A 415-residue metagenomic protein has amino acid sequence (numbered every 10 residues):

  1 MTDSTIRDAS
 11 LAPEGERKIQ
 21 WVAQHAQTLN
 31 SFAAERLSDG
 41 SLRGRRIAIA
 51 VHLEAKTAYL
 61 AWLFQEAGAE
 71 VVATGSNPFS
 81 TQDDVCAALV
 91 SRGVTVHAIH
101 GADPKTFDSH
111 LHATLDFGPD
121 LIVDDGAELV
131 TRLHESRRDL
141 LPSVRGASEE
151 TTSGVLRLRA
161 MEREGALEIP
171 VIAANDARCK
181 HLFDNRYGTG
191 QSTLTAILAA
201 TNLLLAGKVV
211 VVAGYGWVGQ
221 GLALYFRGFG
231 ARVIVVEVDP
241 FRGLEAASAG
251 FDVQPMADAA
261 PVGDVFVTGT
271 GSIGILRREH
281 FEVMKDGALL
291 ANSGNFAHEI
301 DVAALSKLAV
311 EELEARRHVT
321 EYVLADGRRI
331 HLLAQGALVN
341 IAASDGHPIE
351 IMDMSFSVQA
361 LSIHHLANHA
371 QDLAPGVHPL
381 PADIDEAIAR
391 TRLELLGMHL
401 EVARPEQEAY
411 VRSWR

Functional and structural regions predicted by a protein language model:
T2-L42, A73-T81, C86-K208: Glycine/serine-rich phosphate-binding loop and adjoining beta1-alpha1 elements at the start of nucleotide-handling
P13-A26, G44-R46, E54, I169-G207 (+3 more regions): Adenosine-phosphate binding glycine-rich loop
A34, Q65, D116-G118, V130-T131 (+3 more regions): Rossmann-fold NAD(P) dinucleotide-binding segment
I49-T57, N77-T81, A127-L129, W217: Gly/Ser/Thr-rich loops at beta-strand to alpha-helix junctions that form or flank small-molecule/cofactor-binding
V51-G68, D184, G188-G263, T268-I273: Glycine-rich phosphate/diphosphate-binding loop of Rossmann-like nucleotide-binding domains
G68-E70, V94, D139-P142, L167-I169 (+3 more regions): A short helix->loop->beta-strand "cap" motif at the edges of active sites that frequently abuts
G75, L121-G126, R138-S153, F281-V323 (+2 more regions): ADP-ribose/adenylate-binding Rossmann-like module
